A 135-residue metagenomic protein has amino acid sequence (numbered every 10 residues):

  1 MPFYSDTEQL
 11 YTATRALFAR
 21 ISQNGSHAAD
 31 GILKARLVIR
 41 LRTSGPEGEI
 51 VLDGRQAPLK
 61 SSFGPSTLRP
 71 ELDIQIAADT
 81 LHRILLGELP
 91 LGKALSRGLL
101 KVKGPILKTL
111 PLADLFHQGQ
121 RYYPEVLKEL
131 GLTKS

Functional and structural regions predicted by a protein language model:
M1-S135: Feature captures hydrophobic
